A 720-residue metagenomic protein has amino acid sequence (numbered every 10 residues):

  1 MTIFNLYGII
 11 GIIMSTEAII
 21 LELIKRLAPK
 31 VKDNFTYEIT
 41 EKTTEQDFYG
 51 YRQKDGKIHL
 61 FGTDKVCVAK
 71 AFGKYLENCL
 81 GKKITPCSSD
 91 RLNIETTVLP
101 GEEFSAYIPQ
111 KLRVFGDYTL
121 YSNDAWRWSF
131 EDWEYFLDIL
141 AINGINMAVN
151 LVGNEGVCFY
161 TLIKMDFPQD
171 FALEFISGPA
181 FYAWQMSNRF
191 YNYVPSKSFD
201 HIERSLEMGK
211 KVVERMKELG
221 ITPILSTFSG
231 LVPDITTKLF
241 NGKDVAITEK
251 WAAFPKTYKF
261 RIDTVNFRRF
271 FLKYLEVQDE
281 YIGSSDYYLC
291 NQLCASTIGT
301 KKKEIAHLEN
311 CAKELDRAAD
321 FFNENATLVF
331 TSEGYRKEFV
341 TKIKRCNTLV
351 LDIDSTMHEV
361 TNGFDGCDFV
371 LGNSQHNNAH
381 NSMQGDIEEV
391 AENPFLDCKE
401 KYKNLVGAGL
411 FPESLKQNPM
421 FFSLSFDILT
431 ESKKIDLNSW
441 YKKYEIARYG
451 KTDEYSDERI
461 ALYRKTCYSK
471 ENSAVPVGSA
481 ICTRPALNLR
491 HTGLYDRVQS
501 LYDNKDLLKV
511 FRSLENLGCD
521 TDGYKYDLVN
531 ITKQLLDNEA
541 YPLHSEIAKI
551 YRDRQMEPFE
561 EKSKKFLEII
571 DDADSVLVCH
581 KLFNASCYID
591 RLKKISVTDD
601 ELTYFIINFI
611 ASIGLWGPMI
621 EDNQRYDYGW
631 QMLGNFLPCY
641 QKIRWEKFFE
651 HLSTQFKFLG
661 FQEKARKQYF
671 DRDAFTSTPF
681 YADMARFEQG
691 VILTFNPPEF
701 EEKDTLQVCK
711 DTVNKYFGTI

Functional and structural regions predicted by a protein language model:
M1-I13: Short, Lys/Arg-enriched N-terminal segments with co-localized hydrophobic residues within the first ~10-30 amino acids
G11-Q110: Contiguous, structured surface segment used for ligand recognition
L21, K25, V31-N34, C79-T97 (+11 more regions): Catalytic-core regions of glycoside hydrolase
Q53-K54, D117-Y121, H544: Acidic/histidine-rich, surface-exposed loop or edge segments in extracytoplasmic proteins
K111-L151, V157: N-terminal structural segment of carbohydrate-active enzymes
R497-L507, I531-R552: C-terminal substrate/ligand-recognition segments
D522-V529: Repeat-mediated protein-protein interaction surfaces in helical alpha-solenoids
L633, Y640-I720: Extended, compositionally biased alpha-helical segments that mediate assembly or anchoring
